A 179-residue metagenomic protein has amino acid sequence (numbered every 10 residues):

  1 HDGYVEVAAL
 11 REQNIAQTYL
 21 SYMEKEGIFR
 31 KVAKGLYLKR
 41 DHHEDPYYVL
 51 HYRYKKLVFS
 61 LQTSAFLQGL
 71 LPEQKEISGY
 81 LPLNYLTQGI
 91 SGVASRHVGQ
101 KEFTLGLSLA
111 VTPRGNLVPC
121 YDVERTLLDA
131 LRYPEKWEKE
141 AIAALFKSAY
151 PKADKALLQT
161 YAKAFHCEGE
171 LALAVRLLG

Functional and structural regions predicted by a protein language model:
H1: Short, amphipathic alpha-helical "recognition" segments used to contact nucleic acids or chromatin
Y4-A9, E24, V32, L36-G179: Nucleic-acid-binding surface
E12-K25: Short amphipathic alpha-helical interaction segments
